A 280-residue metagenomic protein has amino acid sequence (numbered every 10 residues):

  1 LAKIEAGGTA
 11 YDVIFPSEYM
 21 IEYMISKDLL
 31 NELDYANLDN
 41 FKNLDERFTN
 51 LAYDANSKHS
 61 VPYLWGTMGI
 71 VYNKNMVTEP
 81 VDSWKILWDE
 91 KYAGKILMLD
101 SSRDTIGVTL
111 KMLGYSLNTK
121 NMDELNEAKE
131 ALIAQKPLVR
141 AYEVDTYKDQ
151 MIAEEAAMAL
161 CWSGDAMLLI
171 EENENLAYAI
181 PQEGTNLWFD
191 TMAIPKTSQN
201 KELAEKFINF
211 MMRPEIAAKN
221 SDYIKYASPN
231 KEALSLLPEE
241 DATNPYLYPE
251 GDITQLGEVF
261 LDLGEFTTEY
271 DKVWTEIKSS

Functional and structural regions predicted by a protein language model:
L1-Y23: Early extracytoplasmic/lumenal segment of secretory-pathway proteins
I25-E32, D54-K58, L168-I180, A242-N244: Ligand-binding "clamshell"
N31-K42, S60, E174-N186, P195-S198: Short beta-strand->loop
N37-L97: A conserved helix-loop-strand patch within extracytoplasmic ligand-binding domains of the periplasmic binding
G69-M76, K111-G114, W188-L203, I208 (+1 more regions): A bilobed periplasmic-binding-protein/Venus flytrap-type ligand-binding module shared by bacterial periplasmic
L97-S101, T105, T109, L117-E183: Ligand-binding pocket segment of bilobal, Venus flytrap-like solute-binding proteins
P195-T254: Mature extracytoplasmic/periplasmic domains
E250-S280: Conserved C-terminal helix/tail region of periplasmic/extracytoplasmic solute-binding proteins
